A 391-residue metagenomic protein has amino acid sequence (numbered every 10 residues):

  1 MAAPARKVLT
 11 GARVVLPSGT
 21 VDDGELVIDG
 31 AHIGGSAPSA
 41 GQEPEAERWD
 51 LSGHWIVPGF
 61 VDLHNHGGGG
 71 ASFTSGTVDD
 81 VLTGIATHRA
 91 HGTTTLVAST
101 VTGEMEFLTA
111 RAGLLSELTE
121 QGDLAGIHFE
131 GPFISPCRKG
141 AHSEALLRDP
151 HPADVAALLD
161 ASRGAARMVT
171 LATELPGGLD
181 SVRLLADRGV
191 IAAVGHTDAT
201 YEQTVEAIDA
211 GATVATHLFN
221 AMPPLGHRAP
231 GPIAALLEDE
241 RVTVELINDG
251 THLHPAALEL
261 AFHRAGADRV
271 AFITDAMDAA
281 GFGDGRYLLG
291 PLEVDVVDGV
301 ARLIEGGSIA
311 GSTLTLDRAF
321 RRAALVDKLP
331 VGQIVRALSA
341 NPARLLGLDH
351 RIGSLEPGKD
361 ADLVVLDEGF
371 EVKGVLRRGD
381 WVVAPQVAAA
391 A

Functional and structural regions predicted by a protein language model:
M1-V57, A391: Histidine-rich, glycine-flanked metal-binding segment
A12, R344, S354-A391: C-terminal cap of metal-dependent C-N hydrolases
L51-F107: Metal-associated gating/positioning segment near the N- to mid-region
T77-D80, R111-L114, H151-A153, R228-I233: Charged helix-capping and loop-helix junction motifs
I85-A165: Divalent-metal coordination cores built from histidine and acidic residues
F129, L185, A215, A323 (+1 more regions): Conserved, mostly hydrophobic/aromatic
A156, D160-D284: Active-site core of metal-dependent hydrolases
A234-V244, F262-T274, A280-L366: His/Asp/Glu-enriched, well-ordered alpha-helical/loop segment that forms or immediately abuts the divalent-metal
